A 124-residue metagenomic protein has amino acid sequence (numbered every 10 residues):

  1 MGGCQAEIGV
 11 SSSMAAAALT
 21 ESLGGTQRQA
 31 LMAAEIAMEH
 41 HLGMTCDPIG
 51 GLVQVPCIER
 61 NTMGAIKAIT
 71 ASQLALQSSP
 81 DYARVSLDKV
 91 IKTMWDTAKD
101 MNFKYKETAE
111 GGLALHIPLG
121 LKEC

Functional and structural regions predicted by a protein language model:
M1-C4: Cysteine-centered functional microenvironments
I8-C124: Functionally critical mobile loop/hinge segments
